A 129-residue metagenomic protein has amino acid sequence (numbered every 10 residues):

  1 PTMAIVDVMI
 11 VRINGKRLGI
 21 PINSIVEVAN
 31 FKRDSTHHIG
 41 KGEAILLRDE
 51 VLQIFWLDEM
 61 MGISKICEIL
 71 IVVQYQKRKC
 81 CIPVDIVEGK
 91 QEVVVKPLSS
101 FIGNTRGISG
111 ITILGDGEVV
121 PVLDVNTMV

Functional and structural regions predicted by a protein language model:
P1-V129: Conserved secondary-structure micro-motifs at functional edges
